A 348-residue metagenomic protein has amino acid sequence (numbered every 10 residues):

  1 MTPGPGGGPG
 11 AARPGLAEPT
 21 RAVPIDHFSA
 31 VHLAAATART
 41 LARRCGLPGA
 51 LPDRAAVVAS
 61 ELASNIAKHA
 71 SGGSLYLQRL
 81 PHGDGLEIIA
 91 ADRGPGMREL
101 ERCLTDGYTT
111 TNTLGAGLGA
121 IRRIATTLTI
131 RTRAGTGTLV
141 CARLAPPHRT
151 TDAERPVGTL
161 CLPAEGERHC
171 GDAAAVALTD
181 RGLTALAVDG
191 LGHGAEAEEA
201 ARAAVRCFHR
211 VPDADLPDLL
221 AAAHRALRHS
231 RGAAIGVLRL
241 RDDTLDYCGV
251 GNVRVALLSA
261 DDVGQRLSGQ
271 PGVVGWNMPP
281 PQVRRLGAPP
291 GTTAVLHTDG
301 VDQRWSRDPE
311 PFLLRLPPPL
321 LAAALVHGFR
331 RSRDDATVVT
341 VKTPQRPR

Functional and structural regions predicted by a protein language model:
M1-P19, A63-A153, L178-L186, R241 (+2 more regions): Conserved beta-strand-loop-beta-strand hairpin that lines the nucleotide-binding pocket of ATP/GTP-utilizing enzymes
G15-L47, G251-V255: Helix-loop-beta hinge of the Bergerat
R39, G49-S74: Conserved ATP-binding N-box helix of the HATPase_c
N65, R123, T127, C207-R210 (+4 more regions): Amphipathic alpha-helical regulatory segments at dimerization interfaces that relay allosteric signals between sensory
R143-E196, A200-A203, N277, V283: N-terminal entry segment of metal-dependent catalytic domains or homologous docking segments
A153-G171, L220-R228, V253-R285, P289 (+2 more regions): PP2C/PPM family metal-dependent serine/threonine protein phosphatase catalytic domain, recognizing the conserved
L191-P212, T292-R333, P347: Active-site-proximal, acidic helix/loop segment immediately C-terminal to a metal-coordinating Asp/Glu
E198-D262, L267, P281, V341: Catalytic core of PPM/PP2C metal-dependent serine/threonine phosphatase domains
